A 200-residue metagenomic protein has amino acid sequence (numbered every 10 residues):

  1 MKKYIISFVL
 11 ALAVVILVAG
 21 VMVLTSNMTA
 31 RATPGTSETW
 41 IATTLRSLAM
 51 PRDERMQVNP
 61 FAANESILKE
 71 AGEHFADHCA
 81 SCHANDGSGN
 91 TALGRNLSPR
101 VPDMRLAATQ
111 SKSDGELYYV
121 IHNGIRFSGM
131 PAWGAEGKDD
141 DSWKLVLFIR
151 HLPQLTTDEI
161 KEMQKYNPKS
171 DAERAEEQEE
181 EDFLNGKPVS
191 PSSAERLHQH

Functional and structural regions predicted by a protein language model:
K2-K69, K112, G134-I149, Y166-H200: Periplasmic c-type cytochrome electron-transfer domains
S26-A32, G72-C79, P99-L106: Short, mixed-charge, low-aromatic patches
E65-S88, L117-Y119, N123, L145 (+1 more regions): Sequence/structural segment immediately N-terminal to covalent heme-attachment motifs in c-type and related
D86-G87, W133, K161-E162: Sparse recognition of residues in long alpha-helices and their boundaries
N90-A92: Short Cys/His-rich "knuckle" micro-motifs
N96-Q154, H200: Extracytoplasmic electron-transfer domains, predominantly the class I c-type cytochrome c fold
Q154-T156, E173: Secretory-pathway/luminal and periplasmic proteins that interact with or process carbohydrate-rich
T157-P168: Short, flexible loop/turn segments with low-complexity composition
